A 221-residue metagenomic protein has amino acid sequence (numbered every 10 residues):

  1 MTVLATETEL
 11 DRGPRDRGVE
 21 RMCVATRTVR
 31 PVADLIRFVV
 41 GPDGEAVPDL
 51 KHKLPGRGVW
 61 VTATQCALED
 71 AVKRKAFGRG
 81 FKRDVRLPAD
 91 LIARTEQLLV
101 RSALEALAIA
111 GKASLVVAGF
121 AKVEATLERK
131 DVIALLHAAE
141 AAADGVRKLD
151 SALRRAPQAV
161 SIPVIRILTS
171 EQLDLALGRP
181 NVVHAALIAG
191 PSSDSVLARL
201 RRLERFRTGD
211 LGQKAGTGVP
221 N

Functional and structural regions predicted by a protein language model:
M1-E20, R199-N221: Basic Arg/Gly/Lys-rich low-complexity intrinsically disordered segments
M1-L4, E9, V19-V29, G44 (+9 more regions): Catalytic cores of RNA-modifying enzymes
M1-R74, R79, R83: N-terminal cysteine/histidine-rich coordination modules
M22-A25, D131, R147-I162: Short helix-coil boundary/hinge micro-motifs
R30, C66-L68, E140-A143, E171-Q172 (+1 more regions): Conserved nucleotide-binding/hydrolysis micro-motifs of P-loop NTPases
R57-G58, A113-S114, V132-A134, A159-P163 (+1 more regions): Short active-site oxyanion
C66-G145: Extended interfacial segments that mediate partner engagement and assembly in macromolecular machines
V164-G218: Helix-rich interaction surfaces within compact, conserved domain-sized segments that mediate assembly or partner
